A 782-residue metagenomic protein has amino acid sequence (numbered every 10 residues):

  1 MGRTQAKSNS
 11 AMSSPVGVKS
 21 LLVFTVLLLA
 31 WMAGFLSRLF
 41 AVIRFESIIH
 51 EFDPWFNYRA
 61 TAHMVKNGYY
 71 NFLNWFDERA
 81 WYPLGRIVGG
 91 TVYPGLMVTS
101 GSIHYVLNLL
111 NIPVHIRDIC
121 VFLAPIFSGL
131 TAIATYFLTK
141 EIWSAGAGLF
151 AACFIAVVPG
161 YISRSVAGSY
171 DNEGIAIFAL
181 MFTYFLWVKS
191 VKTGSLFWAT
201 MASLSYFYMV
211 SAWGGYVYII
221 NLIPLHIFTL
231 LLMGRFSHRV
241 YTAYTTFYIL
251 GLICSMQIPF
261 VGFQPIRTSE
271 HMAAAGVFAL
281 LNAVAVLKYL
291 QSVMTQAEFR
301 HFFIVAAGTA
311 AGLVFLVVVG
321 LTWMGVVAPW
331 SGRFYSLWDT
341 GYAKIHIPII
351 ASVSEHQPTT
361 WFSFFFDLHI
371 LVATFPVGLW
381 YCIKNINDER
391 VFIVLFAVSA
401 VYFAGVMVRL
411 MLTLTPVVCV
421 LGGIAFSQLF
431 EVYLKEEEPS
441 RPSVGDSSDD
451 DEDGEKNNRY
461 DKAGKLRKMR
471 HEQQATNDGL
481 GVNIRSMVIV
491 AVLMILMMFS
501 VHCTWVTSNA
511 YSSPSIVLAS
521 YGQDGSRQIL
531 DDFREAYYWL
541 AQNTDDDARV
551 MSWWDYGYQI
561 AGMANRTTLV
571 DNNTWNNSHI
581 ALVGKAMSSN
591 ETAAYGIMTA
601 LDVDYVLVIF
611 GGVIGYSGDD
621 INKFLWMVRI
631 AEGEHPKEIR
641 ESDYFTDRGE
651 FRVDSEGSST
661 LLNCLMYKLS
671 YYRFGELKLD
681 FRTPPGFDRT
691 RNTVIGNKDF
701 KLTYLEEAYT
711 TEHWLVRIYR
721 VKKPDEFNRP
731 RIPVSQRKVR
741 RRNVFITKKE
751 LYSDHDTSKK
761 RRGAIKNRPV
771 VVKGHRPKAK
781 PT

Functional and structural regions predicted by a protein language model:
M1-I43, F52, V293-G312, N477-L496: Start-transfer (signal-anchor) and selected internal transmembrane alpha helices of multi-pass inner/ER membrane
G2-V16, E438-R441, G445-T782: Extracytoplasmic
L27-S37, E78-A80, F122-E141, A145-R235 (+3 more regions): Membrane-embedded helix bundles of polyisoprenyl
L29-L130, V158, D171-G174: Membrane-interface coil-to-helix junctions
I133-F137, F182-K189, I223-G234, Y248-I253 (+5 more regions): Transmembrane alpha-helices and membrane-interface helical segments of multi-pass integral membrane enzymes
L186, I219-V305, Q428-K435, V444: Perimembrane helix-loop-helix junctions
K189-T200, L231-Y241, V284-Q296, Y381-I386 (+1 more regions): Membrane-interface junctions at the ends of membrane-embedded or membrane-associated helices
S269-Q291, R300-F392, D451-R470: Alpha-helical transmembrane segments at the extracellular/periplasmic loop-to-helix junctions of multi-pass membrane
